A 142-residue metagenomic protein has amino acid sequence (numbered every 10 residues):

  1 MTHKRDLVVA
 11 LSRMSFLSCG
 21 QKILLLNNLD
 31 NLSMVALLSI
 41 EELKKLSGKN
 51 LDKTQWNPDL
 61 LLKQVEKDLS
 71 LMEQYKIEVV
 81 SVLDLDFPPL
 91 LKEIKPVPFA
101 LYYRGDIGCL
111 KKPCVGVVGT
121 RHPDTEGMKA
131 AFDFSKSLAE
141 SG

Functional and structural regions predicted by a protein language model:
M1-K136, E140: Short, positively charged patches
